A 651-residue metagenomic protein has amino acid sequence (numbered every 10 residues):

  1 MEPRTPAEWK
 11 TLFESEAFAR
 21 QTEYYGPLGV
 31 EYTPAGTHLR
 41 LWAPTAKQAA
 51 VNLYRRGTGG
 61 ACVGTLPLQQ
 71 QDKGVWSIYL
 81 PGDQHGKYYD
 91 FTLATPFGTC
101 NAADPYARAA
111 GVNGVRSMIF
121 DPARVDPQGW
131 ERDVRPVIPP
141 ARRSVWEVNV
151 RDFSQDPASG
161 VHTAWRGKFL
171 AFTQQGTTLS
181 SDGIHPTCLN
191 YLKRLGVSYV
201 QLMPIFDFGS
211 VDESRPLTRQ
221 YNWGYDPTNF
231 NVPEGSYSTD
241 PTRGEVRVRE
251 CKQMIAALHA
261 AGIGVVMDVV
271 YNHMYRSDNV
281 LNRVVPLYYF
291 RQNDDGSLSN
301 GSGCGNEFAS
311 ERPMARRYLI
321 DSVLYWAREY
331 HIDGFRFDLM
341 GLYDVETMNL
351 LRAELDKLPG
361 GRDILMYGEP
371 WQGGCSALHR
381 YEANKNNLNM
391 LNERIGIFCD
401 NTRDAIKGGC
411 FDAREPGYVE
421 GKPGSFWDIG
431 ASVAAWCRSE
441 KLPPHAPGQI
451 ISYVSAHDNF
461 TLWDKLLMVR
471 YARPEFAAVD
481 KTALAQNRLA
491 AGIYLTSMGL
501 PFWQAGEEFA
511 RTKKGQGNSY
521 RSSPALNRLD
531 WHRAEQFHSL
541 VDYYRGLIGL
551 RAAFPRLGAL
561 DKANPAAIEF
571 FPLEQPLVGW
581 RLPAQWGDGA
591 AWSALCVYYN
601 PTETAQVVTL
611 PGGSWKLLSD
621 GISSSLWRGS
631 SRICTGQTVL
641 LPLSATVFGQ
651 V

Functional and structural regions predicted by a protein language model:
M1-P34, H38, Q70-Q174: The feature marks proteins involved in alpha-glucan
Q21-G26, I493-Q516, L526-L595: Glycan-recognition and catalytic regions of carbohydrate-active enzymes
E31-K47, A567-P611: Carbohydrate-binding surface patches
L41, F91, V148, L202 (+9 more regions): Conserved, mostly hydrophobic/aromatic
L41, K47-T58, C62, A605-I622: Beta-strand-rich binding/interaction modules
A43, H85-Y89, S630-V651: C-terminal beta-strand-rich structural cap/linker in extracellular carbohydrate-active enzymes
F120, R352-A353, K357-F509, Q516-Y520 (+3 more regions): Conserved alpha/beta catalytic core and glycan-binding cleft of carbohydrate-active enzymes
R151-Y330, R336-P359, L365, A377: Substrate-binding/active-site clefts of carbohydrate-active enzymes
